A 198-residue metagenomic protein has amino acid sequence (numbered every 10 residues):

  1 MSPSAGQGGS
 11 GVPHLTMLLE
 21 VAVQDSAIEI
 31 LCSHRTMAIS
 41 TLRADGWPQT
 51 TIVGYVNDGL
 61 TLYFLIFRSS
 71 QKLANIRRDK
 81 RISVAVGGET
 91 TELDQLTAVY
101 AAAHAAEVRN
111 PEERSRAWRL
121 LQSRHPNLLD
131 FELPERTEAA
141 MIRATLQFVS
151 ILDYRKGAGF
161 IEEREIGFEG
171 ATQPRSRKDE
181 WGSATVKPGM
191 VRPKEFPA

Functional and structural regions predicted by a protein language model:
S2-V21, L93-A198: Charged, gly/pro-rich active-site loop segments
G11-A38: Short, basic/aromatic recognition patches
Q24, S69-S70: Structural motif corresponding to alpha-helix initiation and N-cap regions
A27-I28, L73, W118: Short amphipathic alpha-helical segments and helix-helix/interface helices
L31-C32, R77-R78, Q122: Alpha-helix boundary recognition
H34-R68, A74-I76, S83-G88, L96-A101: Short beta-strand segments
R35-T36, R81, P126, V149: Generic structural signal for secondary-structure transition and capping sites
